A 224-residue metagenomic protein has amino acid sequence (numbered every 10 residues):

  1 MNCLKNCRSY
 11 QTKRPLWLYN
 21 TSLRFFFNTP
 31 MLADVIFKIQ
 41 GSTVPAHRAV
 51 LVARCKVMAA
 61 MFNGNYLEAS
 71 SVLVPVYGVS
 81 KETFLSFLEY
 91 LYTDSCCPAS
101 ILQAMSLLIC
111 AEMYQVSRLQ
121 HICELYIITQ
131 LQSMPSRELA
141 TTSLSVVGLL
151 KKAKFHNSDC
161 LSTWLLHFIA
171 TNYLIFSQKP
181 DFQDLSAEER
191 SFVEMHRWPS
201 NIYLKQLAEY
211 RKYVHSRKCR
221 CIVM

Functional and structural regions predicted by a protein language model:
M1-L4: Ankyrin repeat (ANK) tandem arrays and their immediately adjacent linkers/low-complexity segments
T12-P30: Charged, flexible boundary elements
L16, S100-I101, S143: A conditional alpha-helix N-cap/helix-loop micro-motif detector
L18-S22, V57, S86, I202: Exposed alpha-helical structural elements
R24, P30-V35, V74, T129-M224: BTB/POZ-protein C-terminal extensions
M31-P135, L139: Canonical BTB/POZ domain core
